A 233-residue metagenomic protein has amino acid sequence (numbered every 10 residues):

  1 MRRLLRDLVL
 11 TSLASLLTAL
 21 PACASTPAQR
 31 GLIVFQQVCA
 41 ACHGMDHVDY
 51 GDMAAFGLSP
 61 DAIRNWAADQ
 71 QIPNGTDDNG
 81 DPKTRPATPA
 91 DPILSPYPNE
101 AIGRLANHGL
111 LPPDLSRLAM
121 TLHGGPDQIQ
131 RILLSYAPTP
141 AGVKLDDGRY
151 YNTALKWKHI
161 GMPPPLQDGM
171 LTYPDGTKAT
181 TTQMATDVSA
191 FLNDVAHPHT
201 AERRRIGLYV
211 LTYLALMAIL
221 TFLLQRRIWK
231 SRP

Functional and structural regions predicted by a protein language model:
D7-A19: Bacterial N-terminal signal peptides
A22-A24: Boundary at the C-terminal end of the N-terminal hydrophobic targeting segment
T26-M45, L208-Y213, M217: Sequence/structural segment immediately N-terminal to covalent heme-attachment motifs in c-type and related
I33-M45, L94-P98, L111-M120, R131 (+1 more regions): C-type cytochrome heme c attachment motif
A106-L145, Y151-T153, G161: Mid-length scaffold segments of soluble, non-membrane domains
M162-H197: Extended, hydrophilic extramembrane loops/domains of integral membrane proteins
A196-L214: Juxtamembrane/start-of-transmembrane alpha-helix segments at the extracytoplasmic/lumenal side of membrane anchors
R203-I206, M217-P233: Juxtamembrane interface at the cytosolic side of transmembrane helices
